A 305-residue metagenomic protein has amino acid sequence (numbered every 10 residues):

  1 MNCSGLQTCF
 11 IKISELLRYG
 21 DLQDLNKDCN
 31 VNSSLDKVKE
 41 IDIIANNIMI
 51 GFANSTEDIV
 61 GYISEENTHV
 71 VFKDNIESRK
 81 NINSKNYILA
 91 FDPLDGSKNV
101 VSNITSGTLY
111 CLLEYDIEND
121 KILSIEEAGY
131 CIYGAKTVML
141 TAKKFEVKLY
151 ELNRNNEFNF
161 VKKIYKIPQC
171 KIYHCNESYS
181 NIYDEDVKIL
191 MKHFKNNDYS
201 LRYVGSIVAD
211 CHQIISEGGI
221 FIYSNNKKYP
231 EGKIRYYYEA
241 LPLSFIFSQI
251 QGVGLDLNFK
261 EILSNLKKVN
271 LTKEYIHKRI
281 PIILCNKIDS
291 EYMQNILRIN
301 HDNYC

Functional and structural regions predicted by a protein language model:
M1-D24, I43-C305: IMPase-like, lithium-sensitive Mg2+-dependent phosphomonoesterase catalytic core
K27, V31-S34, V60-Y62: Internal glycine-rich flexible loops
D36-I41: Alpha/propeptide regions of enzymes that mature by internal proteolysis
